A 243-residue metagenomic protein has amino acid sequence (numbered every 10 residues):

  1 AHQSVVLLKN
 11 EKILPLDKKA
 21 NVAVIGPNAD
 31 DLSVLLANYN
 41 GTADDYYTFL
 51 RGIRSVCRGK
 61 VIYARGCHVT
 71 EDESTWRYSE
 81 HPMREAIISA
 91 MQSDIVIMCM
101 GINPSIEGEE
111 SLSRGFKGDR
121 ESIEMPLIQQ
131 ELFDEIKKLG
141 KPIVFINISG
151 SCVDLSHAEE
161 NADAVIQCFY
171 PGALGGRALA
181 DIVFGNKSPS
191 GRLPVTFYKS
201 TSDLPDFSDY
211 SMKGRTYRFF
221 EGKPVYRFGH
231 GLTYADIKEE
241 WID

Functional and structural regions predicted by a protein language model:
H2-D243: C-terminal non-catalytic regions of proteins with extracellular/luminal or membrane-system context
